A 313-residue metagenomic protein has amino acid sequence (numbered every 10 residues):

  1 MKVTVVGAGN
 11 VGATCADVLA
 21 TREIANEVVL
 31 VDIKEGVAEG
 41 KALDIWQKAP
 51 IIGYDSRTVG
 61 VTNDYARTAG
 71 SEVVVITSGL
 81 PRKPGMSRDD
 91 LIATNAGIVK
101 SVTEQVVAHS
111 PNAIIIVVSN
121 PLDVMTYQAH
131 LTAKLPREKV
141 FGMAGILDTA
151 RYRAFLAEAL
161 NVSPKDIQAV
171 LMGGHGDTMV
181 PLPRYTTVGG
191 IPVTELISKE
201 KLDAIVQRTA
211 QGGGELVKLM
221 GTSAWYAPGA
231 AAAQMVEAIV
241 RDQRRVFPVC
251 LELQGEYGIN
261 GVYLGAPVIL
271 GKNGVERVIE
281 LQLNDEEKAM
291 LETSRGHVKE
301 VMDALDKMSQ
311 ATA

Functional and structural regions predicted by a protein language model:
M1-V3: Extreme N-terminal starter segment of soluble prokaryotic enzymes
A8-G9: Glycine-rich Rossmann-fold phosphate-binding loop(s) that bind the pyrophosphate of adenine dinucleotide cofactors
G12-A13: N-terminal Rossmann-fold NAD(P) dinucleotide-binding loop
I33-S71, K299-K307: Conserved N-terminal Rossmann-fold NAD(P) cofactor-binding segment
P50-I114: Rossmann-like NAD(P)-binding element
S87-R153: Rossmann-like NAD(P)(H) cofactor-binding subdomain of soluble oxidoreductases
A133-K139, D148-A313: C-terminal substrate-binding/catalytic lobe of Rossmann-fold NAD(P)-dependent dehydrogenases
